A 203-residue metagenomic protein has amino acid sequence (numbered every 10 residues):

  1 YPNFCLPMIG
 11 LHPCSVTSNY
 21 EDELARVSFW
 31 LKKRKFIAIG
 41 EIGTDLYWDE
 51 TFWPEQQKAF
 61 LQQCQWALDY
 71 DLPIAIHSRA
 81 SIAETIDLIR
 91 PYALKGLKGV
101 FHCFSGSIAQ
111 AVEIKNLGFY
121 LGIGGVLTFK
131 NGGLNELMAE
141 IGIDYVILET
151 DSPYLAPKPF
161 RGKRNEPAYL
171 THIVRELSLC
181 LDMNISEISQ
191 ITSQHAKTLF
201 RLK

Functional and structural regions predicted by a protein language model:
Y1-S18: Metal-cofactor-binding active-site regions of metalloenzymes
M8-I9, I37-I42, D144-S152: Non-cysteine beta-strand/loop elements that form the S-adenosyl-L-methionine
G10, G118-I123: Short, basic, glycine/proline-bearing loop/turn elements
P13-L117, T128, E136-L137, I141 (+3 more regions): Divalent metal-binding pocket/active-site signature
G132: Conserved catalytic/ligand-binding micro-motifs in nucleotide and anionic cofactor chemistry
L155-P157: Amphipathic alpha-helical segments at domain termini/boundaries
Y169-K203: Mid-to-C-terminal alpha-helical segments outside catalytic/metal-binding sites
